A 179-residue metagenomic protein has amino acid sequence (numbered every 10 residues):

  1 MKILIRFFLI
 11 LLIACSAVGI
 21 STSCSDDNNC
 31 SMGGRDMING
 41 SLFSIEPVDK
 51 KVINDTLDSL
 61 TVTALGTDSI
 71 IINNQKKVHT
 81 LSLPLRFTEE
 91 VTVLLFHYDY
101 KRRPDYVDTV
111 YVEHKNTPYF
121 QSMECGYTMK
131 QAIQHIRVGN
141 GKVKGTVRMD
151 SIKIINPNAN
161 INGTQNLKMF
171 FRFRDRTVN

Functional and structural regions predicted by a protein language model:
M1-R35, N39, N179: Bacterial Sec-dependent N-terminal signal peptides
A14-A17, A64, A132, A159: A sequence-composition feature that detects small, non-aromatic residues
C15-A17, I45-T56, R102, N179: Intrinsically disordered, low-complexity coil segments
C24-M32, M37, K77-H79, P84-N179: Extracytoplasmic cysteine-anchoring/structural motifs
S25-R86: Start-of-domain marker
